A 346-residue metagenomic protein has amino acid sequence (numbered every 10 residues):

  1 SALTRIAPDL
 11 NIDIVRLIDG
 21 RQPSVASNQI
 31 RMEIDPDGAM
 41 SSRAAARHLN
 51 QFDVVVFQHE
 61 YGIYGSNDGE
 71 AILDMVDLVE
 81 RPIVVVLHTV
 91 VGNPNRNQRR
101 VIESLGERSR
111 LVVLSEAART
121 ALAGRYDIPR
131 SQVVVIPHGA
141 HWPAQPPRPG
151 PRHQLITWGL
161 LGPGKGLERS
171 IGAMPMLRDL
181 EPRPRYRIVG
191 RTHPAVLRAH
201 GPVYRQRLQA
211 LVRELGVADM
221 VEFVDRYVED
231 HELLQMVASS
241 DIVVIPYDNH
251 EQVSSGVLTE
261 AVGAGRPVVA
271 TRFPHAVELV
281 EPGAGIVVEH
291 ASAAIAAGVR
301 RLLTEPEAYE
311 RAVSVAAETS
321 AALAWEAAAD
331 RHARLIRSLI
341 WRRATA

Functional and structural regions predicted by a protein language model:
S1-R21, A26-S27, F52, R343-A344: N-terminal subdomain of nucleotide-sugar transferases
A117, G139: Carbohydrate-associated surface elements
P147-K165, I171-M174, Y186-V189: Conserved donor-binding/catalytic core segment of Leloir-type glycosyltransferases
H200-Y227: Nucleotide-activated donor-binding/catalytic signature segment of Leloir-type glycosyltransferases, i.e., the conserved
Q235-Q252, R266: Acidic donor-binding loop of glycosyltransferase active sites
P282-A293, R301-E307: Conserved acidic donor-binding segment of nucleotide-sugar-dependent glycosyltransferases
A308-A322: A short, well-ordered alpha-helix in the C-terminal region of glycosyltransferases
W325-A346: C-terminal alpha-helical cap of glycosyltransferases
